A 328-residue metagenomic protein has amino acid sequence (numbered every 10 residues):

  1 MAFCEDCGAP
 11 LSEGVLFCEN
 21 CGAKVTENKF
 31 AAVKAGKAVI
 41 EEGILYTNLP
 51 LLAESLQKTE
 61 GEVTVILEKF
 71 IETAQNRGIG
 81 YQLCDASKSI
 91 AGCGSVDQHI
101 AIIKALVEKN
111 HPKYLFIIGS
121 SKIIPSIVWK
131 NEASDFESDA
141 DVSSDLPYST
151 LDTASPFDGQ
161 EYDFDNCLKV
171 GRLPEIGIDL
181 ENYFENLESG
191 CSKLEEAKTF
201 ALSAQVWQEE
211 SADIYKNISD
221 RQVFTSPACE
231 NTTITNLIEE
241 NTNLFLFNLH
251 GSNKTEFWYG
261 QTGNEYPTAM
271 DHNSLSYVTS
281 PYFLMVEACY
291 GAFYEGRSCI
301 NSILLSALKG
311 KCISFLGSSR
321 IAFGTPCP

Functional and structural regions predicted by a protein language model:
M1-F30: Cys/His-rich metal-coordination motifs, chiefly Zn-binding "fingers/knuckles"
A31-P328: Cysteine-dependent hydrolase recognition
